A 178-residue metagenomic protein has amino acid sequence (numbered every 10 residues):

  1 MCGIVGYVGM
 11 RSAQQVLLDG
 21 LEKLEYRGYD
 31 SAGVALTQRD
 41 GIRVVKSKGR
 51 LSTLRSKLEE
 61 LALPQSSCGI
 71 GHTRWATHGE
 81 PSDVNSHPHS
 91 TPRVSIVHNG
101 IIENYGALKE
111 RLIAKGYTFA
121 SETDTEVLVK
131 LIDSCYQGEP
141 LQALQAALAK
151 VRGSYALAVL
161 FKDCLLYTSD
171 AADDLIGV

Functional and structural regions predicted by a protein language model:
M1-S169: Conserved short alpha-helical segments that host acidic/polar catalytic motifs at enzyme active sites
Y167-D170, D174-V178: Single conserved hydrophobic/aromatic residue that forms the stacking wall/gate of nucleotide- or nucleobase-binding
